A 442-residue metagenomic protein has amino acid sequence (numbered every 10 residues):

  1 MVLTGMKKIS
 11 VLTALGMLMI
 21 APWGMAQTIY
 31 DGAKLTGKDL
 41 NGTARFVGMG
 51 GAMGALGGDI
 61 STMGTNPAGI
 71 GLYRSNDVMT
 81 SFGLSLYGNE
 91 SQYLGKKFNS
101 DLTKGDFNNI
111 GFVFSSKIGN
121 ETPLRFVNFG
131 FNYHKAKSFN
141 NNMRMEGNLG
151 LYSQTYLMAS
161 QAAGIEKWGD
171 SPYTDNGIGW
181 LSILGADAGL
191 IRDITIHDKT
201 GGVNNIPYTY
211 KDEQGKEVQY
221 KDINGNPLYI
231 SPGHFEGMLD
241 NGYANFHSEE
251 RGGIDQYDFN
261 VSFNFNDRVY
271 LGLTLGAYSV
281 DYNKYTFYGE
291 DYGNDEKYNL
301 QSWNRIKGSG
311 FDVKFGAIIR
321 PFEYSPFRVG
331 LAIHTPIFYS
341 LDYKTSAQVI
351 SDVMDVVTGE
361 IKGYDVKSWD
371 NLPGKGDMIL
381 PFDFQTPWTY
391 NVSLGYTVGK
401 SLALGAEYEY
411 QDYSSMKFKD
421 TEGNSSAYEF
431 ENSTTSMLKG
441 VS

Functional and structural regions predicted by a protein language model:
M1-Y30: Bacterial Sec-dependent N-terminal signal peptides
G16-M17, S75, E409: Hydrophobic alpha-helical membrane-insertion segments
Q27-N41, F46-V47, S115-S442: Outer-membrane beta-barrel porins/channels
A44, L56-T65, G71-G150, D255: Outer-membrane beta-barrel translocator/receptor signature
